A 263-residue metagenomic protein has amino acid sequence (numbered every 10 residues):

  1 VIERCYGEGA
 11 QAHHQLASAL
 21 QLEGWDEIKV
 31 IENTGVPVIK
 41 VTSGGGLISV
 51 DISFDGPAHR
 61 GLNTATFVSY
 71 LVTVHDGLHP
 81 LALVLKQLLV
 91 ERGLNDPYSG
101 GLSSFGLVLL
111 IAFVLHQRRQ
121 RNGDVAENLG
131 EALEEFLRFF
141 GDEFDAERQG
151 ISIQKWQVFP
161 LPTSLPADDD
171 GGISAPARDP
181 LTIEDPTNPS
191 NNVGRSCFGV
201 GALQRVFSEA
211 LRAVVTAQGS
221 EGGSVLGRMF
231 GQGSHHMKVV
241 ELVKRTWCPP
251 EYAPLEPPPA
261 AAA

Functional and structural regions predicted by a protein language model:
R4-A12, V30, D55, V68-S69 (+1 more regions): N-terminal regions immediately upstream of nucleotidyltransferase
R4-G7, G44-L47, P57-H59, L78 (+2 more regions): Conserved beta-strand elements of beta-rich interaction domains across eukaryotes, especially beta-propellers
Q11, Q15, V38, T66 (+5 more regions): Acidic, Ser/Thr-rich intrinsically disordered and amphipathic helical segments
H13-H59: Conserved catalytic core of two-metal-ion nucleotidyltransferases
G24-E27, G35-V38, G93-S99, G123-D124: Eukaryotic intrinsically disordered and solvent-exposed regulatory patches
N63-G106: Basic, alpha-helical interaction scaffolds
L102-H116: P-loop NTPase catalytic cores that bind/hydrolyze ATP
F113-A263: Pol beta-like nucleotidyltransferase catalytic core
